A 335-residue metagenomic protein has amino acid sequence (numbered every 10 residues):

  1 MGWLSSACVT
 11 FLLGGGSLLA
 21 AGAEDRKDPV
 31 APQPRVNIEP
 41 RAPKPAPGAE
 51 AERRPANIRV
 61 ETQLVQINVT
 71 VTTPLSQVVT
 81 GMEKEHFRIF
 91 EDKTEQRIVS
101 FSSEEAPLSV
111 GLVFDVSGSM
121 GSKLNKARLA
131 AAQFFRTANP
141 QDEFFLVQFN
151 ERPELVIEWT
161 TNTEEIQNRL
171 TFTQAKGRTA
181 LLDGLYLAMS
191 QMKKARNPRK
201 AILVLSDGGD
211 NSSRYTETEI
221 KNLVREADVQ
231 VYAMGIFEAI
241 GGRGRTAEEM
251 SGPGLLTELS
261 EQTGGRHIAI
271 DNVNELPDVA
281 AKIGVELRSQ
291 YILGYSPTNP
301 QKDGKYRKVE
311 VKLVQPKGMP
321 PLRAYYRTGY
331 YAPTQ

Functional and structural regions predicted by a protein language model:
M1-G2: N-terminal secretory signal peptides that target proteins for export/translocation
S5-S17: Bacterial N-terminal signal peptides
A20-Q335: Scaffold/interface architecture of coatomer-like assemblies
